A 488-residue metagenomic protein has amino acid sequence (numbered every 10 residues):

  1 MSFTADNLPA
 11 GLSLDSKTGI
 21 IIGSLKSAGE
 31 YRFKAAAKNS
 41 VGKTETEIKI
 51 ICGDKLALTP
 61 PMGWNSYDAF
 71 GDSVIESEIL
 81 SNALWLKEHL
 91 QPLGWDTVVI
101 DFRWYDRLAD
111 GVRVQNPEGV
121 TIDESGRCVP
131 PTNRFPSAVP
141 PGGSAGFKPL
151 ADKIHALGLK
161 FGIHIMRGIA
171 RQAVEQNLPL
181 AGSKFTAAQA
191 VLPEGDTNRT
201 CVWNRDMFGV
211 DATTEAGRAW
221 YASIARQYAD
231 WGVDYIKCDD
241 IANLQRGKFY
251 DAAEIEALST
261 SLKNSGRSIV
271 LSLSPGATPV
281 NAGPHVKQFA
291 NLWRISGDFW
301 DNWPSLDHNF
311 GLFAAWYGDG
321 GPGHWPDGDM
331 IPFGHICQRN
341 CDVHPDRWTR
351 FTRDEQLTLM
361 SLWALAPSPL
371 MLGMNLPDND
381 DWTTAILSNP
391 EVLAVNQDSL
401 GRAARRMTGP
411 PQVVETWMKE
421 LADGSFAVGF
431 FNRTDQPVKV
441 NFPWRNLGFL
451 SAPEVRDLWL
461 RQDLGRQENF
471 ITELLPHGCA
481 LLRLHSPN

Functional and structural regions predicted by a protein language model:
A5-S13, R461-Q462: Short, solvent-exposed loop/linker segments at beta-strand-coil boundaries, enriched for Pro/Gly and Ser/Thr
A10-K26: Strand-loop-strand motifs at the edges of beta-sheets in extracellular beta-sandwich domains
G42-G53: C-terminal edge beta-strand
D68, L86-K153, L157-A222, R226-Y235 (+1 more regions): Aromatic-lined carbohydrate-binding/catalytic grooves of carbohydrate-active enzymes
A190-T200, A212-T213, A219, S223 (+1 more regions): Glycan-recognition surfaces
L357, W363-A366, M371-G373, G409-F449: Carbohydrate-binding surface patches
R466-N488: C-terminal beta-strand-rich structural cap/linker in extracellular carbohydrate-active enzymes
